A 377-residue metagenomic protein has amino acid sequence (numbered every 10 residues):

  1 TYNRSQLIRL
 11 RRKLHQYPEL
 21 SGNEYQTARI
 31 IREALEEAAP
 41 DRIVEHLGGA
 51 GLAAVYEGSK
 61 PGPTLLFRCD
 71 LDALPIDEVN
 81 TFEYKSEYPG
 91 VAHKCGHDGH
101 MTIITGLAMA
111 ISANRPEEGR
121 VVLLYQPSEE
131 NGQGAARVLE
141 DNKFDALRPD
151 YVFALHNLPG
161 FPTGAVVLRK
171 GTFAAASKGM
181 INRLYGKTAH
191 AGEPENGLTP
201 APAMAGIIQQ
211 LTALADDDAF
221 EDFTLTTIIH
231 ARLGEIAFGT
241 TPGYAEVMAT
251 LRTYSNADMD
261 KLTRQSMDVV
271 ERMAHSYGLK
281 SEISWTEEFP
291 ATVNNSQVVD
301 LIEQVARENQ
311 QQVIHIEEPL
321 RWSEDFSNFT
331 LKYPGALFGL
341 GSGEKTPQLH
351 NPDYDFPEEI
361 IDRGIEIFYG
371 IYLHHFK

Functional and structural regions predicted by a protein language model:
T1-H93, T102-T105, M109-E117: Acidic/His- and Gly-rich active-site-bordering loop/insert found across diverse amide/peptide-bond hydrolases
N3-Q6, L10, N23-I31, P63 (+15 more regions): General structural feature for long, well-ordered alpha-helical segments within catalytic domains of soluble enzymes
L14, A54, F67, H97 (+8 more regions): Divalent metal-coordination and catalytic microenvironments
L52, L74-I76, F82-A92, G99 (+3 more regions): Histidine/acidic-residue-rich, glycine-tolerant segments that coordinate divalent metal ions
L66-R68, M180-N182, L337-G343: Non-cysteine beta-strand/loop elements that form the S-adenosyl-L-methionine
E87-C95, N351-P357: Short pre-catalytic strand/loop immediately N-terminal to key active-site residues, enriched for Gly-Thr
A205-K377: Metal-dependent amide/peptide-bond hydrolase catalytic core, centered on the "pita-bread" metallohydrolase fold
